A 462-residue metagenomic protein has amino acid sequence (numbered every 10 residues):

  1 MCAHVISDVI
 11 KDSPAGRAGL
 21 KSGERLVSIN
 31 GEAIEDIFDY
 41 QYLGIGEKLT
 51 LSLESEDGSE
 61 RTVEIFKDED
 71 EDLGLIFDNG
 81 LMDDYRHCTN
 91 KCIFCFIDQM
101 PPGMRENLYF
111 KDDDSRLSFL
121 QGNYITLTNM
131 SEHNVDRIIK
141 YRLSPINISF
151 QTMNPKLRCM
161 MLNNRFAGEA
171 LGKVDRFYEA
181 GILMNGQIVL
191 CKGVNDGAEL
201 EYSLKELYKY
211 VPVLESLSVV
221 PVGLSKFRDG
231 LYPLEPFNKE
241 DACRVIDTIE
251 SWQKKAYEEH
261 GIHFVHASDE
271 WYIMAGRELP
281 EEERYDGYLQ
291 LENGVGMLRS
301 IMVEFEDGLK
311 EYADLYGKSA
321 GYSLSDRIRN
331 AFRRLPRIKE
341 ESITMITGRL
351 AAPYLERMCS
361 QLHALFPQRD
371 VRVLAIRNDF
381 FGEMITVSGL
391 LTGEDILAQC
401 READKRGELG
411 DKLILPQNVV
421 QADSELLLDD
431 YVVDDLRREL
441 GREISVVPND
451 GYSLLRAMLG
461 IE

Functional and structural regions predicted by a protein language model:
M1-I10: PDZ/PDZ-like groove recognition
V5, G276-E462: Radical SAM enzyme core and accessory elements
A15, G23-L26, L51, C95: Terminal peptide-recognition signature
R17-E35: Conserved PDZ fold ligand-binding element
A33-Y40, S59-T62: Short, Lys/Arg- and Gly-enriched loop/turn segments at beta-strand edges
G58-E60, K67-V213, G223-W252: Conserved Radical SAM active-site core
P145-N147, L183-N185, S216-S218, F264-H266 (+1 more regions): Structural preference for beta-strand elements that scaffold enzyme active sites
V194, L214-E240, E259-E283, N378-M384: Flexible glycine/acidic-rich beta-alpha junction loops that bind and position SAM and/or redox cofactors in anaerobic
